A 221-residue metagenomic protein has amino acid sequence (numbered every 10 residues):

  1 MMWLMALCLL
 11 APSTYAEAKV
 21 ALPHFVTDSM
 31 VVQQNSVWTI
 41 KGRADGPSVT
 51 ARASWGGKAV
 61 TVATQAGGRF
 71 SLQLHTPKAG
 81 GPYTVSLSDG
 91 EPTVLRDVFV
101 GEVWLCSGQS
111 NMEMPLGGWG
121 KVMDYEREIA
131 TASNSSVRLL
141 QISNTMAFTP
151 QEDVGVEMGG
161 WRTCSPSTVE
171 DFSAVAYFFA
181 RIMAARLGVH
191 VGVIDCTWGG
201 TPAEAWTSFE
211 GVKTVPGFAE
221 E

Functional and structural regions predicted by a protein language model:
M2-P12: Bacterial N-terminal signal peptides
E17-E221: Cell-envelope and extracellular/periplasmic
